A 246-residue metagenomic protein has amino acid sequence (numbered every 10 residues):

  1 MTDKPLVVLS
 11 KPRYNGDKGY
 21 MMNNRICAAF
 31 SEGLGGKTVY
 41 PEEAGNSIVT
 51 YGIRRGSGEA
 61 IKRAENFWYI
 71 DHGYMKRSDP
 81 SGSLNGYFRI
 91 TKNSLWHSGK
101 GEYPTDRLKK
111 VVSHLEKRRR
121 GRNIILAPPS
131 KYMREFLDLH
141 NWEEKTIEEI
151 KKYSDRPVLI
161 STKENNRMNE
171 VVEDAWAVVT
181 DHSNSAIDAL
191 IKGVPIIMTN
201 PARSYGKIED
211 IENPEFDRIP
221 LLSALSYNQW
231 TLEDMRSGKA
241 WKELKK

Functional and structural regions predicted by a protein language model:
M1-I53, S57, Y132-M133, A240-K246: N-terminal pre-catalytic "stem/leader" segment of glycosyltransferase-like enzymes
P5, G36-T38, F67-W68, I124 (+5 more regions): Hydrophobic anchor at the start of a short beta-strand that flanks the dinucleotide cofactor-binding loop
V8-R13, I70-Y74, G121-M133, N200-P201: Short loop/turn segments at strand-loop or loop-helix junctions that form parts of catalytic or ligand-binding pockets
D17, D79-G121, F136-L137, Y153 (+1 more regions): Leloir-type glycosyltransferase catalytic cores
V39-E43, R55-G56, A60, E148-K152 (+1 more regions): Donor nucleotide-activated moiety binding/catalytic core segment of transferases that use nucleotide-activated donors
N46-S47, N123, W176-A177: Structural motif
I53-P104, N184, A189-I191, I196 (+1 more regions): A basic- and aromatic-enriched beta-loop-alpha substructure that forms the phosphate/nucleotide- and DNA/RNA-contacting
R119-E164: Conserved catalytic-core segment of nucleotide-activated headgroup transferases in glycan assembly
